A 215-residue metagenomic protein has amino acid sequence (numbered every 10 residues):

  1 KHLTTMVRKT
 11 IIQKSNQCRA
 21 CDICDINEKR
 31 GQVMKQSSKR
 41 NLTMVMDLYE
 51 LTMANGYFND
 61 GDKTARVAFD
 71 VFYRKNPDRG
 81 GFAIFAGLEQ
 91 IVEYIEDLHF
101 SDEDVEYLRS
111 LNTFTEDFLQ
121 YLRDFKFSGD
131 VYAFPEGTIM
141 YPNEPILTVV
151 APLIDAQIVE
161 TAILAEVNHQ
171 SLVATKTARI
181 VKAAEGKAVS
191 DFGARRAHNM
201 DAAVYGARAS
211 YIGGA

Functional and structural regions predicted by a protein language model:
I11-I12, D22-I26, R30: Short, positively charged and aromatic/hydrophobic N-terminal segments
E28-V33, R66-F69: Hydrophobic, aliphatic-enriched repeat segments that assemble into extended interaction scaffolds in large eukaryotic
K35-R66, K75-P77, T113, L119-S128 (+2 more regions): Buried, small/hydrophobic-residue-enriched core segments of structured protein domains
V67-R123: N-terminal, Lys/Arg-enriched amphipathic/low-complexity engagement segments that precede the first folded domain
